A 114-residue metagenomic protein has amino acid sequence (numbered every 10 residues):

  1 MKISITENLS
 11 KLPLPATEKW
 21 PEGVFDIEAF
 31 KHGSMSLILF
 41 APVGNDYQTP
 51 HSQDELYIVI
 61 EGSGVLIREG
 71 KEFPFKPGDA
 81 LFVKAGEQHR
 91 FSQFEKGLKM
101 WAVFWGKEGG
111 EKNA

Functional and structural regions predicted by a protein language model:
M1-L39, G44-Q48: A short, N-terminal "cap"/entry segment at the start of jelly-roll beta-barrel domains of the cupin/DSBH fold
I27-A29, D46-H51, R68, S92-Q93 (+1 more regions): Short histidine-centered beta-strand/loop micro-motifs that create catalytic or ligand/metal-coordination sites
G33, V43, K71, E87 (+1 more regions): A generic "binding-loop/recognition-motif" signal
L37-L39, L66-R68, M100: Short hydrophobic/aromatic-rich beta-strand segments that constitute the beta-sheet cores of beta-sandwich/beta-barrel
H51-L66: Short, conserved beta-strand element in jelly-roll/cupin
G70-A85: Short acidic-glycine-tyrosine-enriched beta hairpin
A85-E111: Ligand-binding loop in jelly-roll beta-barrel domains
